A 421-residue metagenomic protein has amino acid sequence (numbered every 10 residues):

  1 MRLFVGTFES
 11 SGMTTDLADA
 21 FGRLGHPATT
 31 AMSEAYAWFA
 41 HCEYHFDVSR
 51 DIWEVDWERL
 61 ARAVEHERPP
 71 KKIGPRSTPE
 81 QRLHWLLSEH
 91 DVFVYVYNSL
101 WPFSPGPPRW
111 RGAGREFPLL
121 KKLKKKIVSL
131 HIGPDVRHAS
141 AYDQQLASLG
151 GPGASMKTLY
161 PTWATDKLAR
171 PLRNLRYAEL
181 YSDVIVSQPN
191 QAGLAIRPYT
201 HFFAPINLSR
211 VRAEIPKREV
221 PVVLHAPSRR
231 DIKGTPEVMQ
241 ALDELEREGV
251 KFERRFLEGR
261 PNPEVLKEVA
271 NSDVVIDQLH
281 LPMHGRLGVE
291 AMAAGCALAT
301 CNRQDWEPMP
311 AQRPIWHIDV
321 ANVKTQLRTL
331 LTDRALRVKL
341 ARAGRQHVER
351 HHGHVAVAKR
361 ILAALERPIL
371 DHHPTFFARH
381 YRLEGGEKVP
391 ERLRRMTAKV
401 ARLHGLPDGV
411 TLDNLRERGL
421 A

Functional and structural regions predicted by a protein language model:
G12-D16, R230-E244: A conserved mid-protein helix/loop that constitutes part of the nucleotide-sugar donor-binding site
G114-K122, G150-V184: Membrane-proximal helix-turn-helix segments that form the acceptor-binding/catalytic region of lipid-linked
T200-K233, M239: Conserved donor-binding/catalytic core segment of Leloir-type glycosyltransferases
L279-H280: Aromatic "clamp/platform" in nucleotide-sugar-dependent glycosyltransferases that forms part of the donor/acceptor
A297-T300: Short hydrophobic beta-strand element within catalytic cores of glycosyltransferases and related nucleotide-activated
E307-R328: Change "using UDP/GDP/dTDP sugars" to "using nucleotide sugars
T329-Q346, L370-H373: Conserved donor-nucleotide binding/catalytic region of nucleotide-linked donor-dependent transferases
R345-R350, H354-A421: C-terminal amphipathic helix plus adjacent low-complexity, charged tail appended to glycosyltransferase catalytic
